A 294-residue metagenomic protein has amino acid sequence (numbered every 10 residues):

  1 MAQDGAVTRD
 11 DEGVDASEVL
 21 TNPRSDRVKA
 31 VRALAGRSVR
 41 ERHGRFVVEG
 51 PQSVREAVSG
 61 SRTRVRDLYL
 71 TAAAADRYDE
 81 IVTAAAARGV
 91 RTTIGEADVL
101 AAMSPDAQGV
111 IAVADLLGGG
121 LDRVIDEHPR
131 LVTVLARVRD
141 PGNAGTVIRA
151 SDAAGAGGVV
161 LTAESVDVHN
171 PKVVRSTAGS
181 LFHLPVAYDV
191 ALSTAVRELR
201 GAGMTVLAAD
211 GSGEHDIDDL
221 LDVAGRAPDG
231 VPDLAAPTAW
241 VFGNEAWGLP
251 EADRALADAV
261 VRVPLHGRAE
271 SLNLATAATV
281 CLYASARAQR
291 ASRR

Functional and structural regions predicted by a protein language model:
M1-A144, E164: Arg/Lys-rich RNA-binding interfaces used to dock onto structured RNA substrates
L20, F46, A136-R137, T162-A163 (+4 more regions): Glycine- and other small-residue-rich loops at beta-strand/loop junctions that grip anionic moieties
A86, V110, S176-S180, A224-P232: Short, hinge-like loop/turn segments at secondary-structure boundaries
R91-G95, A187, L207, V261: General small-molecule cofactor/ligand-binding pocket signal
A97-A102, A191-V196, E214-H215, R268-A269: A short acidic, often aromatic-flanked loop/helix-cap motif at beta-alpha or helix-coil junctions that lines enzyme
A112, A150-A154, V168-L181, E251-R294: Structured adenosyl-cofactor binding patch, chiefly the S-adenosyl-L-methionine
G119-G213: RNA substrate-binding interface of SAM-dependent RNA methyltransferases
L207-A269: Active-site/ligand-binding-proximal alpha/beta "capping" segment
